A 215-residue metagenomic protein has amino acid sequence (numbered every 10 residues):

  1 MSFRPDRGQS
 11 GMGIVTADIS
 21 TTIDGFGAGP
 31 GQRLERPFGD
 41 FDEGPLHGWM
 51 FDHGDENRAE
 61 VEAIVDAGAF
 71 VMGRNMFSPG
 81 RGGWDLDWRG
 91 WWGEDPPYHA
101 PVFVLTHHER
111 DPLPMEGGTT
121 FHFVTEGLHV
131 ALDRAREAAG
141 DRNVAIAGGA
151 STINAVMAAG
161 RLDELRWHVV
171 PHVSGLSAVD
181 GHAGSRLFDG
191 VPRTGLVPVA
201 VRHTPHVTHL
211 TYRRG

Functional and structural regions predicted by a protein language model:
S2-G215: Enzymes that bind and transform nitrogen-containing heteroaromatic metabolites
